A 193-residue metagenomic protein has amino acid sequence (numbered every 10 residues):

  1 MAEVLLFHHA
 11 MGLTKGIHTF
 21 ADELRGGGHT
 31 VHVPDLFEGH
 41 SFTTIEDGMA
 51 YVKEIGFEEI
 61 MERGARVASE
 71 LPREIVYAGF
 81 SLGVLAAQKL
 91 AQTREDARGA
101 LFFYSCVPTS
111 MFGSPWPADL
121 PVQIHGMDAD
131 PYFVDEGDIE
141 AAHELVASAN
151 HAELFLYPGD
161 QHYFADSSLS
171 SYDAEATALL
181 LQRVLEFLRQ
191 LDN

Functional and structural regions predicted by a protein language model:
A2-P72, F164-A165: Serine-hydrolase catalytic machinery in alpha/beta-hydrolase-like enzymes
L71-F80: Alpha/beta-hydrolase fold nucleophile elbow
G79-G83, A87: Gly/Ala-rich beta-loop-alpha elbow adjacent to hydrolase catalytic centers
D96-C106: A conserved short beta-strand
W116-V122, A149-H151: Short, proline-enriched alpha-helix->beta-strand connector loops that line the catalytic pocket of alpha/beta-hydrolase
I124-G126, Y157: Short beta-strand/loop motif that positions the catalytic acidic residue of the alpha/beta-hydrolase fold
P131-D138: Conserved alpha/beta-hydrolase "acid-adjacent" motif
H151-N193: C-terminal catalytic histidine-bearing segment of alpha/beta-hydrolase fold enzymes
